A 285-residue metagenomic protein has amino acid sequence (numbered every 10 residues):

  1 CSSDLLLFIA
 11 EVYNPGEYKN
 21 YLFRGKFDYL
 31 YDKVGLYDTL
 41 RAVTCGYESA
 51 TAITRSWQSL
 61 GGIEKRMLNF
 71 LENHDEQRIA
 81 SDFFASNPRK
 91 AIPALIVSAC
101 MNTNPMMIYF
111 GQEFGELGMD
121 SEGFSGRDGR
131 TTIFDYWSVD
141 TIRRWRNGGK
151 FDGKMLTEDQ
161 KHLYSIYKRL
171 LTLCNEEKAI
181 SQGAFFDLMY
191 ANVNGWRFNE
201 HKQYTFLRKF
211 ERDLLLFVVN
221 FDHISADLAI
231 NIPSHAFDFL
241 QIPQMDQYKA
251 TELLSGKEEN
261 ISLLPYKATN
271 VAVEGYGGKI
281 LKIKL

Functional and structural regions predicted by a protein language model:
I9-E11, G111-Q112, Y276: Active-site beta-strand/loop signature of hydrolases that rely on acidic residues for catalysis
I9-V43, L117-S125: Substrate-binding cleft/loops of secretory-pathway carbohydrate-active enzymes
V12, V34, L71, W137 (+1 more regions): Residues at the C-termini of beta-strands that transition into short coil/loop
P15-Y18, E48-Q58: Alpha-helical scaffolding within the catalytic cores of extracellular/periplasmic polymer-degrading hydrolases
A42, T51-A52, G61-M67, E72-N73 (+1 more regions): Loop/helix patches that line or flank the sugar-binding groove of alpha-linked glycan CAZymes
H223-L285: C-terminal beta-sandwich/jelly-roll accessory domains of carbohydrate-active enzymes
